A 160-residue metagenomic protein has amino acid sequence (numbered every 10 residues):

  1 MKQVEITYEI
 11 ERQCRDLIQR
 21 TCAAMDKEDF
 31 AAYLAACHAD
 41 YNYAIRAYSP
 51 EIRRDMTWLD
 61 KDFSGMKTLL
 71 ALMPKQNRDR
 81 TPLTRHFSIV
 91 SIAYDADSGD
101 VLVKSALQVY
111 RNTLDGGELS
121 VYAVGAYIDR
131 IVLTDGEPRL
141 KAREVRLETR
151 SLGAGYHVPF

Functional and structural regions predicted by a protein language model:
M1-A39: Short, low-complexity N-terminal intrinsically disordered segments enriched in polar/charged residues
K2, E9-R20, S49, K67-L70 (+2 more regions): Binding-site signature for planar aromatic cofactors or substrates
V4-Y8, R12, R53-D60, E118: Charge-dense, low-complexity intrinsically disordered segments
R12-D16, A24, T57, S64 (+1 more regions): A generic "alpha-helical surface" signal
R20-A23, K75-T81, D115-E118: Short helix-to-loop capping/linker segments positioned immediately adjacent to catalytic or ligand/cofactor-binding
T21, Y33, M66, V103 (+1 more regions): Hydrophobic pocket/interface hotspot
H38-A106: A solvent-exposed, acidic/Ser-Thr-rich amphipathic alpha-helical stretch
T84, S88-F160: A beta-strand edge to alpha-helix "cap/lid" segment located at domain peripheries
